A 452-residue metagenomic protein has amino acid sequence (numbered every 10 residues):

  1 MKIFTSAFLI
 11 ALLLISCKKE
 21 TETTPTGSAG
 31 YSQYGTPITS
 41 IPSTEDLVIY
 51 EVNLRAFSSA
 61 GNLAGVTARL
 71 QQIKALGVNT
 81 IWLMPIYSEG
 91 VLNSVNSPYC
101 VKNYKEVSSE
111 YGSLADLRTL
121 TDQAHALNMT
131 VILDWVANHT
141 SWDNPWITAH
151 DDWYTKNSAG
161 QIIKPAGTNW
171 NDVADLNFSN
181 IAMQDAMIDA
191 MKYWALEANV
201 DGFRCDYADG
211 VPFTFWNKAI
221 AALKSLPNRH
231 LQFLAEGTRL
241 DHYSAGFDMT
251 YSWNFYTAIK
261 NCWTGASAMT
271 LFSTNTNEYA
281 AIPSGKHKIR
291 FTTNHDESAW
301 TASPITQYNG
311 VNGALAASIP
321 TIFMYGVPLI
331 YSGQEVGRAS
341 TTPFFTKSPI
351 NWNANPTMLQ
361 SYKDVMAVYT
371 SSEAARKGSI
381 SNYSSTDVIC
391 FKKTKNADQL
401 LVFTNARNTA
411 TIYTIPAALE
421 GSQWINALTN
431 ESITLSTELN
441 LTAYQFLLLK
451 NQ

Functional and structural regions predicted by a protein language model:
K2-F8: Sec-dependent signal peptide recognition, specifically the positively charged N-region followed immediately by
I3, L13-T39: Bacterial Sec-dependent N-terminal signal peptides
G27-S32, D189-A190, L196, D206-F291 (+9 more regions): Active-site-proximal helices and loops of the catalytic beta/alpha 8
Y31-T80, M84-A198, K218-N228, Q232 (+1 more regions): Substrate-binding/active-site clefts of carbohydrate-active enzymes
T80, D201-G202, L329: Residues at the N-termini of beta-strands
I132, G202-A208: Short catalytic-loop micro-motif centered on adjacent basic/acidic residues
I330-V336: Short acidic/histidine-rich active-site segments
F403-R407: Asparagine-centered strand-capping/turn motif at beta-strand->loop junctions
